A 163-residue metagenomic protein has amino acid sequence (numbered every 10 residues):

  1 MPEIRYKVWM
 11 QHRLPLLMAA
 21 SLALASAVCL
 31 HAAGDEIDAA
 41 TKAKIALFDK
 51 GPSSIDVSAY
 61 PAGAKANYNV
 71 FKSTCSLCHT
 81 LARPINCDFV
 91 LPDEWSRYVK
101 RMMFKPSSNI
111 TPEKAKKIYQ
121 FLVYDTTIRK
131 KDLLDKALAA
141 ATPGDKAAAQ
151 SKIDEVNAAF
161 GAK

Functional and structural regions predicted by a protein language model:
M1-H12: N-terminal secretory signal peptides that target proteins for export/translocation
L17-A27: Bacterial N-terminal signal peptides
C29-G34: Signal peptide processing junction and immediate N-terminal pro/mature segment of secreted/exported proteins
E36-A62, K72, P112-K163: Flexible coil segments in periplasmic/lumen-exposed cytochrome c-class electron-transfer proteins
Y60-S76, S96: Sequence/structural segment immediately N-terminal to covalent heme-attachment motifs in c-type and related
C78-P84, V123: Detector for the c-type heme attachment site
C87-D93: Short cysteine/histidine-rich zinc-coordinating motifs and their immediately flanking basic loops
S96-S108: Short microdomains enriched in Cys/His and/or Lys/Arg
